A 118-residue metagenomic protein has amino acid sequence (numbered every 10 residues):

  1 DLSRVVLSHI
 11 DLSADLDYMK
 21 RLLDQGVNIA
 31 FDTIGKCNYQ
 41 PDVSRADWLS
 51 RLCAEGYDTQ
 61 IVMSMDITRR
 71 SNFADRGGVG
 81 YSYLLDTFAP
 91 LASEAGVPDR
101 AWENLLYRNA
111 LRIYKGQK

Functional and structural regions predicted by a protein language model:
D1-R4, L23-A30, D58-T59: Glycine-enriched alpha-helix->loop->beta-strand junction motifs that scaffold or abut catalytic
D1-S3, E55-Y57, E94-P98: Short helix-capping segments at alpha-helix termini
V5-L12: Catalytic beta/alpha-barrel core
D15-D24, Y39-L49, R69-D86, Y114 (+1 more regions): Histidine/acidic-residue-rich catalytic or RNA/ligand-binding cores of hydrolases and nuclease-related proteins
D32-I34, Y57-G78: Short acidic/histidine-rich active-site segments
A46-D58: Short amphipathic alpha-helices and their capping/turn segments at secondary-structure boundaries
Y83-K118: Mid-to-C-terminal alpha-helical segments outside catalytic/metal-binding sites
